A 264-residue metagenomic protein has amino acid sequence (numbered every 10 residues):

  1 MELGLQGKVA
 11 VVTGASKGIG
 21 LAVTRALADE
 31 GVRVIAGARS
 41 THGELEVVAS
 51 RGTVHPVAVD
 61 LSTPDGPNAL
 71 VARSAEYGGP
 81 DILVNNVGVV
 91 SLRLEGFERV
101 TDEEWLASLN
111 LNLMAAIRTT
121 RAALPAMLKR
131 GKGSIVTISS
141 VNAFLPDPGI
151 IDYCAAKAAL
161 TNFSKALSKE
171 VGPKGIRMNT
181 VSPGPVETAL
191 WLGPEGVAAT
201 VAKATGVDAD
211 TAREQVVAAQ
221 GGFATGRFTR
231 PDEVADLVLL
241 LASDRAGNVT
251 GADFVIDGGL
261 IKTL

Functional and structural regions predicted by a protein language model:
V9, S16-K17: Conserved glycine-rich cofactor-binding loop
R93-F97, T101-L109, I135, A219: Substrate-binding pocket helix/loop in short-chain dehydrogenase/reductase
L94, L145, R227, V238-L239 (+1 more regions): Short C-terminal tail/terminal secondary-structure segment of NAD(P)H-dependent dehydrogenase/reductase domains
T120, A156, S164: Active-site helix of classical SDR
P125, K169-E170, G247: Alpha-helical segment proximal to the catalytic Tyr-Lys
S140: Residue(s) in the substrate-gating loop at a strand-loop-helix junction that position the organic substrate next
G172, R177, V249-G251: Short, small/polar-rich loop/turn modules that mediate ligand/substrate recognition or access, typified
